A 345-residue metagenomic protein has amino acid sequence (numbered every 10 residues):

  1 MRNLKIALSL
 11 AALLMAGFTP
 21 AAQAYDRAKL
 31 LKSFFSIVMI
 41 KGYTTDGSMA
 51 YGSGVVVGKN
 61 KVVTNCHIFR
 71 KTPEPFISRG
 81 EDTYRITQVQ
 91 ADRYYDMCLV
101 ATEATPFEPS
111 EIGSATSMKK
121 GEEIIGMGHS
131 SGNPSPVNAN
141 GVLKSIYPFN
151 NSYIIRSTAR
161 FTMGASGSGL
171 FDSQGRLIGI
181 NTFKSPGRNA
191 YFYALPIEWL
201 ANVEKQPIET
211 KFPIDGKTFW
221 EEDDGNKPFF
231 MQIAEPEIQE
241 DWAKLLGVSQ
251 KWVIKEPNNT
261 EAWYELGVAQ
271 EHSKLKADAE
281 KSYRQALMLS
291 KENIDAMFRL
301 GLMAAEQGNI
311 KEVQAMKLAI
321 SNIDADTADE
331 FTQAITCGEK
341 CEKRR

Functional and structural regions predicted by a protein language model:
A24-L30, E108, I180-G247: C-terminal cap/linker of serine protease catalytic domains
Y25-K29, I68, E108-I154, F161-A165 (+3 more regions): Flexible, gly/ser-rich surface segments that form the specificity/activation loops bordering the active-site cleft
Y25-R27, I37-K59, N65, Y84-R85 (+1 more regions): A conserved glycine-rich beta-strand in the N-terminal activation segment of trypsin-fold
G47-M49, G58-P136, N151-I154, G216-F219 (+1 more regions): Conserved active-site neighborhood of the chymotrypsin/trypsin-like protease fold
V55, F161-N181: Catalytic nucleophile loop of clan PA
E265, R299, Q333-A334: Canonical tetratricopeptide repeat
